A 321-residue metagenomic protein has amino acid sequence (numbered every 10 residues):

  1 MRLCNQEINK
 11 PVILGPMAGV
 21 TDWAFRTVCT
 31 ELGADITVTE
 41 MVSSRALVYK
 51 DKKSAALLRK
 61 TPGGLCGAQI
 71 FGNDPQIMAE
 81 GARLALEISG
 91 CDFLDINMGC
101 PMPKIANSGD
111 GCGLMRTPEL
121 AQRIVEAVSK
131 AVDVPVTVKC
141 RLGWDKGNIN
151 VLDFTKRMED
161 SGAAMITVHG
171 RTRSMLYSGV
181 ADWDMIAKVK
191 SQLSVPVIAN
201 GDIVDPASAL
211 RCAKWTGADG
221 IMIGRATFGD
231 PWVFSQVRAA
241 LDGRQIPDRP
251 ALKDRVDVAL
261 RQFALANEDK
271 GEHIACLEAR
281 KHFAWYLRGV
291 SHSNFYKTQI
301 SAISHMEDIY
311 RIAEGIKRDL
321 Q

Functional and structural regions predicted by a protein language model:
M1-I13, R45-L65, C100, K104-S108 (+1 more regions): N-terminal small/glycine-rich loop or linker at the start of catalytic domains across soluble metabolic enzymes
M1-L3, M17-D92: Glycine-rich, positively charged N-terminal anion/phosphate-binding segment
R2, I8, V12, A18 (+7 more regions): Alpha/beta catalytic cores of nucleotide-metabolism and tRNA/nucleoside-modifying enzymes
V12-P16, T37-T39, C66-I70, L94 (+4 more regions): Hydrophobic faces of well-ordered beta-strands that scaffold small-molecule active sites in alpha/beta enzyme cores
M17-G19, V42-S44, F71-N73, G99-P101 (+4 more regions): Active-site beta-loop-alpha junctions enriched in small/polar residues
E31, A79-D110, P118-V195: Alpha/beta enzyme core
M115: Aromatic- and acidic-residue-enriched carbohydrate-binding clefts of CAZyme catalytic domains
